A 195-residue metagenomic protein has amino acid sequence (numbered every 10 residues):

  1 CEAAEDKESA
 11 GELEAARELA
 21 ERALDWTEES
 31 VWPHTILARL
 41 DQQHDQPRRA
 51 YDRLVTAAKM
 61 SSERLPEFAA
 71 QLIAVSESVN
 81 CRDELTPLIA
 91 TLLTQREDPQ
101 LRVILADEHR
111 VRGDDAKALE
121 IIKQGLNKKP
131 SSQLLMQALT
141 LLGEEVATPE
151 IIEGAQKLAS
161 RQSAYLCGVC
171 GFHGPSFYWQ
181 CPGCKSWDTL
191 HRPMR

Functional and structural regions predicted by a protein language model:
E2-A10: Alpha-helical segment of the N-proximal tetratricopeptide repeat
A3, L37, Q71-V75, L88 (+3 more regions): Structural register within alpha-helical repeat arrays
K7, D41, V75-E77, H109 (+1 more regions): Residue at a conserved register position within TPR or TPR-like alpha-solenoid repeats
L13-A23, P47-A58, C81-Q95, D115-G125 (+1 more regions): Alpha-helical repeat scaffolds
A15, V31-W32, P66-E67, Q100 (+1 more regions): Start-of-helix register in tetratricopeptide repeats
E28, S62-E63, R96-E97, K129-P130: Short coil turns that delineate tetratricopeptide repeat
L85, P99-L134: C-terminal structural cap/anchor segments
L126-R195: Cys/His-clustered metal-coordination modules, chiefly Zn-binding fingers
